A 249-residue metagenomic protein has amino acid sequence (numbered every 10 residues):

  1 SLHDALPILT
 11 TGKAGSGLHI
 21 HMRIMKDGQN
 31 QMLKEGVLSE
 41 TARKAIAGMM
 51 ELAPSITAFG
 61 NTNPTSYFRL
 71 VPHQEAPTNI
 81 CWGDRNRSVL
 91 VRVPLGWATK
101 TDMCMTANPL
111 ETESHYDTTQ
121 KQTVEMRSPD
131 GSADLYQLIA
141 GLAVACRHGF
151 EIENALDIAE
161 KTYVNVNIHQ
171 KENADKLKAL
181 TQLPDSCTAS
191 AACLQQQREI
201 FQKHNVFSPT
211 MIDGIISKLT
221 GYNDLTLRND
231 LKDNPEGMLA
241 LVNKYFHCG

Functional and structural regions predicted by a protein language model:
S1, K34-G249: C-terminal accessory/tail domains of diverse enzymes
L2-L6: Short, small-residue-biased leader/transition segments that mark boundaries at the very start of proteins
I8-D27: Histidine-centered divalent-metal-coordination microenvironment in nucleic-acid enzymes
K26-E35: Acidic, His- and aromatic-enriched active-site or binding-groove loops in soluble protein domains that engage sugars
